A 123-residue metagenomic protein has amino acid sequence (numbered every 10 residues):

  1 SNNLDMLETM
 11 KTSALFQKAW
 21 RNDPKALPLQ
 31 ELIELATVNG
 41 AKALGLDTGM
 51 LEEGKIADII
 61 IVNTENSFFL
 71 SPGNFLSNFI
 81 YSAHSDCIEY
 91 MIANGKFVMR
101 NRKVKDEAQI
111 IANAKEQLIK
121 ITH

Functional and structural regions predicted by a protein language model:
S1-N2, S67: Glycine-/small-residue-rich active-site loops that bind phosphorylated ligands and cofactors
N2-K18, N74: Histidine/acidic-residue-rich catalytic or RNA/ligand-binding cores of hydrolases and nuclease-related proteins
K11, E34-H123: Active-site microenvironment of metallo-dependent hydrolases
F16-D23, L46: General structural signal for alpha-helix termini and helix-helix connectors
P24-A36: Interfacial and helix-entry/exit segments of alpha-helical transmembrane bundles in multi-pass inner-membrane proteins
